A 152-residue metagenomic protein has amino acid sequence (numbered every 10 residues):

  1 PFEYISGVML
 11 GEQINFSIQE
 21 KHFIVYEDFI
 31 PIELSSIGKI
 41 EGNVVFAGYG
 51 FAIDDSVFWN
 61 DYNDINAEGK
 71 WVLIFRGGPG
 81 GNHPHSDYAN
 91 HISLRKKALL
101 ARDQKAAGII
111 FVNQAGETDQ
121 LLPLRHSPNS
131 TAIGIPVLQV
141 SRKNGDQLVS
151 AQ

Functional and structural regions predicted by a protein language model:
P1-P79: Noncatalytic luminal/extracellular "stalk/propeptide" segments of secretory-pathway proteins
F2, R95-K97, L124: Short beta-alpha junctions and helix-cap segments that line functional grooves
S6, S17, S35-S36, S56 (+5 more regions): Generic serine detector
I24, G80-G81, S127, T131: Generic signal for short, ordered secondary-structure residues within or immediately flanking folded domains
K39, Y88-K96, I135, Q139-K143: Soluble non-cytosolic domains of exported or imported proteins
A47-Q120: A conserved hydrophobic secondary-structure block that centers on an alpha-helix together with its immediately flanking
R102-Q152: Loop-rich non-cytosolic ectodomains and luminal regions
